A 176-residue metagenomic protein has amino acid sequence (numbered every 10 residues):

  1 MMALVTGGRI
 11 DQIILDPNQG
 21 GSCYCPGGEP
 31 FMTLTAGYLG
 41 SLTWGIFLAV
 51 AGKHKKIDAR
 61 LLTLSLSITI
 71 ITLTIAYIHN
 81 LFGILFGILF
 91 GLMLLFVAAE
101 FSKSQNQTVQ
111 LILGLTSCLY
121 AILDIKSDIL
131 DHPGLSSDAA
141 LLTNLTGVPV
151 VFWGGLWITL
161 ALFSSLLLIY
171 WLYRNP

Functional and structural regions predicted by a protein language model:
M1, G37, L142: Divalent metal-coordination and catalytic microenvironments
M1-F31: Small-residue-rich helix-interface/hinge motifs
I10-N18, L130-A139: Peri-membrane helix termini and adjoining interfacial loops of integral membrane proteins
C25, E29, S102-Q105, P149: Membrane-interfacial loop-to-transmembrane-helix junctions in polytopic alpha-helical membrane proteins
T35-G134: Hydrophobic transmembrane alpha-helical segments that form the core helix bundle of multi-pass membrane enzymes
P133-V151: Short, membrane-exposed interhelical loops at transmembrane-helix boundaries
V148-L166: Hydrophobic alpha-helical transmembrane segments
Y170-P176: Juxtamembrane boundary at the C-terminal end of a transmembrane helix
